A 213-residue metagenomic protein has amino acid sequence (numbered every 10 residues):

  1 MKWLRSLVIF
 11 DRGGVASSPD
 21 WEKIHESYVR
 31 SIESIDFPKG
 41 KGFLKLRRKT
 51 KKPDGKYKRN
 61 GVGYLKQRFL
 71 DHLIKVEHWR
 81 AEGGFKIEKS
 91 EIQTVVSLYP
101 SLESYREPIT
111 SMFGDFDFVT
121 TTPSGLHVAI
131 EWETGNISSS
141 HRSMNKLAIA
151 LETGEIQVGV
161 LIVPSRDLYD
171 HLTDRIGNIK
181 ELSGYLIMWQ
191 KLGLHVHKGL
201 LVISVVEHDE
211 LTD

Functional and structural regions predicted by a protein language model:
M1-K86: Nuclease-adjacent, charged terminal/linker segments that flank catalytic cores
K51-N60, R68-S124, N136-N145, E152: Active-site metal-binding core of divalent-cation-utilizing nuclease and nuclease-like domains
L126-V128, V158: Structural motif
G135-S139, R166-Y169: Short acidic, S/G/P-rich loop/turn micro-motifs used as interaction or catalytic elements
A150-I156, K191-H195: Arginine/glycine-rich "motif VI" loop of SF2 helicases in the C-terminal RecA-like domain
E155-S165: Conserved beta-strand signature within the Rossmann-like core of class I S-adenosyl-L-methionine
S165-D213: Domain-level recognition of nuclease-like catalytic cores that cleave nucleotide substrates
